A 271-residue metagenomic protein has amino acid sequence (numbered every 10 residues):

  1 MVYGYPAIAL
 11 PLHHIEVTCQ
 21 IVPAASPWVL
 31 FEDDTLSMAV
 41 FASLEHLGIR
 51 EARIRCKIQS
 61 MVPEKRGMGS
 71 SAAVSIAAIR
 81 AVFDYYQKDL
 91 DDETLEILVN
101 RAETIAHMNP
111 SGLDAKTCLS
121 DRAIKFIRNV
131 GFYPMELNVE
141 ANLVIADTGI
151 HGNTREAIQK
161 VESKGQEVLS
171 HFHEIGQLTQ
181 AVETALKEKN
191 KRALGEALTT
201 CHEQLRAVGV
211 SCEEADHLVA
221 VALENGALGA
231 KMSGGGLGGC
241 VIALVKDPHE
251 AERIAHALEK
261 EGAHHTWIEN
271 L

Functional and structural regions predicted by a protein language model:
M1-V2: Short, Gly/Pro- and small/polar-rich lid/capping loops
A9-L10, H14-R50, Q59, P63-E64 (+4 more regions): C-terminal nucleotide
A52-I54: Residue-level recognition of the N-termini of beta-strands and the immediately preceding loop/turn
M68-K88: DPxDG-like acidic metal-binding loop motif
M68-V74, A230-S233, L237: Short glycine/threonine-rich catalytic loop with a Thr-x-Gly-x-Asp
